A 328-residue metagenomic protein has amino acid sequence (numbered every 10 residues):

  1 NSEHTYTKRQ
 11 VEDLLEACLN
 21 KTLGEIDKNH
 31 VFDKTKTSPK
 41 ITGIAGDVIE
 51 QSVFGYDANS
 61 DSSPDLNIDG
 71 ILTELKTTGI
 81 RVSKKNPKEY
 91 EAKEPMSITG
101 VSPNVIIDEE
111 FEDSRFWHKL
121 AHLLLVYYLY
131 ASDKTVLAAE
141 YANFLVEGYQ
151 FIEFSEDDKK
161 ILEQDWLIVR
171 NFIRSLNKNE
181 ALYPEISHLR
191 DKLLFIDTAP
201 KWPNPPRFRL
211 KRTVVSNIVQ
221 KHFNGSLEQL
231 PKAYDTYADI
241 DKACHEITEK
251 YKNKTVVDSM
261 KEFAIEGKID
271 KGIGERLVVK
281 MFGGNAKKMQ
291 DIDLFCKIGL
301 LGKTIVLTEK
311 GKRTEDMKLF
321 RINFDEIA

Functional and structural regions predicted by a protein language model:
N1-I71, T77-A328: Nucleic-acid endonuclease domains
